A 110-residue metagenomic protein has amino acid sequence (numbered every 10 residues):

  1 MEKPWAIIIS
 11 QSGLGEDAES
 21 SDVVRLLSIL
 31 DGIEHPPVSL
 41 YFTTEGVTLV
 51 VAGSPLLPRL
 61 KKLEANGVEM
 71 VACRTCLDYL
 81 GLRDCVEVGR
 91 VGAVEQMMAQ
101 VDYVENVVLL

Functional and structural regions predicted by a protein language model:
M1-W5, I33-H35, Y103-V104: Glycine-rich phosphate/diphosphate-binding loops that line cofactor/substrate pockets in enzymes
A6-V23, E45-A52: Short, glycine-rich nucleotide/cofactor-binding loops
E19-H35: Histidine-anchored nucleotide/phosphate-binding helix
S21-R25, S54-P58, G89-G92: Charged helix-capping and loop-helix junction motifs
L27, L57-K61, M98: Short amphipathic alpha-helical segments and helix-helix/interface helices
S39-Y41, G46-L60: N-terminal beta-loop-helix "entrance" segment that forms/cooperates in small-molecule cofactor or anionic ligand
P55-L82: A glycine-rich helix N-cap at a beta->alpha junction
L80-L110: C-terminal structural segments of small proteins and small subunits
